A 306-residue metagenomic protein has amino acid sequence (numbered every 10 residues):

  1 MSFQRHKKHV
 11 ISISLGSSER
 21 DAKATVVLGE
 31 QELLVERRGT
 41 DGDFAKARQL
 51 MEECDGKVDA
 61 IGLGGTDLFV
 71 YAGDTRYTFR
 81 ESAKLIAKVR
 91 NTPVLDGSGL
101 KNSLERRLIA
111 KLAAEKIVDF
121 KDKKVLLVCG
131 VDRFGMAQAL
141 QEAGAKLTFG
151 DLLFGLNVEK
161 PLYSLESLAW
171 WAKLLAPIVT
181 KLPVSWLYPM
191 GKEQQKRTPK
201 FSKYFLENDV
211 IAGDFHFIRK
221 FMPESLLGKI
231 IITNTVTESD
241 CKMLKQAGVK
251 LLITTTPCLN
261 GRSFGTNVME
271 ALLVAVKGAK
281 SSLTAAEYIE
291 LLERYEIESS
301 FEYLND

Functional and structural regions predicted by a protein language model:
S2-D122, A143, A212-G213, L227-T235 (+2 more regions): Metallocofactor- and cofactor-centric catalytic cores in central/energy metabolism, strongly enriched
S18-A22, V70, G135-M136, N157 (+1 more regions): Short, charged/polar "capping" segments at the starts of alpha-helices and the immediately preceding loops
T66, G130-R133, F215-I218, T235-S239: Short, polar loop motifs at secondary-structure junctions
L100-Y163: Conserved beta-alpha
L156-Y163, D240-A247, G261-V268: Short, charged, surface-exposed secondary-structure boundary motifs
N157-F217: Active-site rim beta-loop-alpha module in soluble metabolic enzymes
F221-E224: Short, T/G/N/S-enriched strand-turn elements that build extracellular solenoid repeat scaffolds
